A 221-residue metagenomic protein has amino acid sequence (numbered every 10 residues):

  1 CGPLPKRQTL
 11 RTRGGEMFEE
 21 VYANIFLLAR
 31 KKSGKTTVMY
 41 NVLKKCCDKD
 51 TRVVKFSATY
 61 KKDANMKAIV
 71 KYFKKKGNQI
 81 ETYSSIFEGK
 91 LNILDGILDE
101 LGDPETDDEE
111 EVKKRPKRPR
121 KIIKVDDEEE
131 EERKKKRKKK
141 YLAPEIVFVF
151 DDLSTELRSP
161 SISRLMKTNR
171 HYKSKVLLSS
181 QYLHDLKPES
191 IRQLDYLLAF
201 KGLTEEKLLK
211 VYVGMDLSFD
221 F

Functional and structural regions predicted by a protein language model:
C1, C46-C47: Generic recognition of cysteine residues
C1-R13: N-terminal pre-Walker A segment at the start of P-loop NTPase domains
R11-G15, Y22-K45, T51, A58-K62 (+1 more regions): Conserved P-loop NTPase motor cores
N65-K76: Short, aromatic/basic amphipathic alpha-helical patches
K75-S84: Nucleotide-state-sensitive switch-loop elements of NTP-binding domains
